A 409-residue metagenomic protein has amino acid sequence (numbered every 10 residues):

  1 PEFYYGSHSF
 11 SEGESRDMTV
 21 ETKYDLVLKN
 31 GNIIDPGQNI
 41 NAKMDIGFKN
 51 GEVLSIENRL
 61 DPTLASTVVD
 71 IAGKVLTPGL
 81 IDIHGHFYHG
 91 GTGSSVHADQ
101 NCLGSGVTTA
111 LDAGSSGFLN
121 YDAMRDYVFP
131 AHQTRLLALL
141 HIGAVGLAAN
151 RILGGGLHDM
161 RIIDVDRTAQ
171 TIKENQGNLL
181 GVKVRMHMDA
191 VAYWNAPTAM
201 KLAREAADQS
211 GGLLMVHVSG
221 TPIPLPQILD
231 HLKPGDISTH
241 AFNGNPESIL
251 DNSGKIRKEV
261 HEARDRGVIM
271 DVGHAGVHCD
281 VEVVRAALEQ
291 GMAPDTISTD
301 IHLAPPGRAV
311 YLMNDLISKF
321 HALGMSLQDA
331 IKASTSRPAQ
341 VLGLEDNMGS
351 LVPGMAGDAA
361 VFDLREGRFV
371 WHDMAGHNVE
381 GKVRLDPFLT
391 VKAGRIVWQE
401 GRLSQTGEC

Functional and structural regions predicted by a protein language model:
M18-T77: Histidine-rich, glycine-flanked metal-binding segment
G31, G51, G73, H84 (+9 more regions): Divalent metal-coordination and catalytic microenvironments
T63, D70-A131: Metal-associated gating/positioning segment near the N- to mid-region
I81-G85, A110-D112, L136-L140, L180-V184 (+4 more regions): Hydrophobic faces of well-ordered beta-strands that scaffold small-molecule active sites in alpha/beta enzyme cores
S105-L111, S115-S116, A131-M160, K183-M186 (+1 more regions): Metal-cofactor-binding active-site regions of metalloenzymes
M186-G307: Active-site core of metal-dependent hydrolases
E282-L364: His/Asp/Glu-enriched, well-ordered alpha-helical/loop segment that forms or immediately abuts the divalent-metal
A356-E408: C-terminal cap of metal-dependent C-N hydrolases
